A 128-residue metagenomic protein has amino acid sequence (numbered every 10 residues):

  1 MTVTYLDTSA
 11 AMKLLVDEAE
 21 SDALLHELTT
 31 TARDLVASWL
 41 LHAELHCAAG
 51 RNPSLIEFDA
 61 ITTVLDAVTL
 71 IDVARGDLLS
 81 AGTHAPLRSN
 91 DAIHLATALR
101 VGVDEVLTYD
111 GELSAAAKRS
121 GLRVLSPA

Functional and structural regions predicted by a protein language model:
M1-A37, G50-A60, S120-A128: Short, well-structured N-terminal submotif of metal-dependent ribonuclease cores
M1-V3, A37, H42, A67-V68 (+1 more regions): Acidic, PIN/NYN-like endoribonuclease modules and their adjacent C-terminal/linker elements
L6, V36-A37, D72, S89-A92 (+1 more regions): Short beta-strand scaffold positions
A11, L41, D77, H94 (+1 more regions): Alpha-helix capping/helix-boundary segments
A23, E44, S80, A115-A116: Phosphate- and divalent-cation-binding pockets in alpha/beta enzyme and binding domains that engage nucleotide-derived
A60-A85: Acidic catalytic patch
